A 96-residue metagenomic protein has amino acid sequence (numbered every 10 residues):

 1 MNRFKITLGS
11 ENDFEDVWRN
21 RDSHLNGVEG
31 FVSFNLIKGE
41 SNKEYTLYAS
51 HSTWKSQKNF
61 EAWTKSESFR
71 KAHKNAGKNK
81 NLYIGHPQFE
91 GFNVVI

Functional and structural regions predicted by a protein language model:
M1-K5, N35-S66: Short, well-ordered beta-strand segments in beta-rich or mixed alpha/beta enzyme and ligand-binding folds
I6-F14: Short, surface-exposed ligand-recognition loops at beta-strand->loop->(often short) alpha-helix junctions that present
H24-V32, T53-E90: An amphipathic, aromatic/His-enriched active-site/gating alpha helix that lines ligand/cofactor pockets
I37, E90-F92: Solvent-exposed beta-strand sheet faces enriched in polar/charged residues
V94-I96: Catalytic "initiation/cleavage/transfer" segments centered on a nucleophilic residue and adjacent nucleic-acid-engaging
